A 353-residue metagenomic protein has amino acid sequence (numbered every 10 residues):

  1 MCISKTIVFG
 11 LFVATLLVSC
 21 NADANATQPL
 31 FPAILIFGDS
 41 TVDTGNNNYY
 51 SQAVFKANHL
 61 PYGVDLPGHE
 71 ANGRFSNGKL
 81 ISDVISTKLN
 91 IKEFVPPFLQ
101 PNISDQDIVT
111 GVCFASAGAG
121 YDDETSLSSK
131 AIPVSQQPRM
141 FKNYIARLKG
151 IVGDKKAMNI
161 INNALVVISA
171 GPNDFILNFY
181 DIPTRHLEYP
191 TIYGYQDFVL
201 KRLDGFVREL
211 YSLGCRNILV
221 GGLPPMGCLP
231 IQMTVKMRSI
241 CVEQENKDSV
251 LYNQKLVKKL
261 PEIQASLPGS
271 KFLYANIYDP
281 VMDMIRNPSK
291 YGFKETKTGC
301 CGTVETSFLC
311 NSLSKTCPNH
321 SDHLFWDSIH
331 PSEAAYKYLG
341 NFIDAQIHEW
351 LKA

Functional and structural regions predicted by a protein language model:
C2-A353: Conserved active-site regions of diverse hydrolases
